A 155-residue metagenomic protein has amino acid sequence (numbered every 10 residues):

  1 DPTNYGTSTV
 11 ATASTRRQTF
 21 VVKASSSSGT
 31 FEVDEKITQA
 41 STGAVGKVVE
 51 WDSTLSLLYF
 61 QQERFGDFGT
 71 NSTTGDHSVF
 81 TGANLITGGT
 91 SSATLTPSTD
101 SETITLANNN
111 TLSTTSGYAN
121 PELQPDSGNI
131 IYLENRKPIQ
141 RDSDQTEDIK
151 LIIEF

Functional and structural regions predicted by a protein language model:
D1-F155: Interface-prone segments of viral and bacterial extracellular assemblies
